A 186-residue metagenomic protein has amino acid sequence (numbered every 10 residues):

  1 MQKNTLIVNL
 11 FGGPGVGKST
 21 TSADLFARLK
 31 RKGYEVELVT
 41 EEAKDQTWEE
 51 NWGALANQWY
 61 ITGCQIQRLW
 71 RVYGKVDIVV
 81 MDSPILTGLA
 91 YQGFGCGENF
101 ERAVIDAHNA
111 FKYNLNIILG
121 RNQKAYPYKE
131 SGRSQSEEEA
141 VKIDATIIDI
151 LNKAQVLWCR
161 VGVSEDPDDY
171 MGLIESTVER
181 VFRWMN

Functional and structural regions predicted by a protein language model:
M1-T5: Phosphate-binding P-loop
L10: Hydrophobic anchor at the beta1->P-loop junction of P-loop NTPases
P14: The conserved Walker
K18: Conserved lysine of the Walker
A23-Q67, D169: Conserved substrate/cofactor phosphate-moiety recognition/catalytic segment in nucleotide-dependent phosphotransferases
E41-A43, D82-I85, I118-Q123: Short loop/turn segments at strand-loop or loop-helix junctions that form parts of catalytic or ligand-binding pockets
N51-E98: Conserved nucleotide-sensing/catalytic segment adjacent to the nucleotide-binding pocket in NTP-handling enzymes
C96-E175, E179-F182: A glycine- and Lys/Arg-enriched "phosphate-lid" helix/loop adjacent to the NTP-binding pocket of small-molecule kinases
